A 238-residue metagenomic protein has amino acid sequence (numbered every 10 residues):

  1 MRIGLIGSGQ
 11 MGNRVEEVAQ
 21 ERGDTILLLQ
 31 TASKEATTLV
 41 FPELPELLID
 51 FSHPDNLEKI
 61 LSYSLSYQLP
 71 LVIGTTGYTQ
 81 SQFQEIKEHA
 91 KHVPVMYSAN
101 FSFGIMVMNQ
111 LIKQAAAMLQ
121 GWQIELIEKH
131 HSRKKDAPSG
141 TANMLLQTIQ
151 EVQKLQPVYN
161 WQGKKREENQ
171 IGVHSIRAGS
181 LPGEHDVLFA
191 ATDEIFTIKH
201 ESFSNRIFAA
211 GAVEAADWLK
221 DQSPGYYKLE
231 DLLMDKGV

Functional and structural regions predicted by a protein language model:
R2, I6, Q10-P42, Q120-V238: C-terminal substrate-binding/catalytic lobe of Rossmann-fold NAD(P)-dependent oxidoreductases
V15, I60, I86, L111 (+3 more regions): Aromatic/hydrophobic pocket-lining residues that form π-stacking "cages" and hydrophobic walls in ligand
E21, L65-S66: Residues at the C-terminal ends
A32-A36, T76-T79, N100-F101: Short, acidic/turn-prone active-site loops that include or flank metal/cofactor- and phosphate-binding residues
F41-I49, S66-L71: Short acidic/histidine-rich motifs immediately flanking catalytic phosphotransfer sites in two-component signaling
D55, S62, T75-V95, M106 (+1 more regions): Rossmann-fold NAD(P)-binding glycine/threonine-rich loop
P70, E85-S102, A116-I124: Rossmann-fold dehydrogenase core element
